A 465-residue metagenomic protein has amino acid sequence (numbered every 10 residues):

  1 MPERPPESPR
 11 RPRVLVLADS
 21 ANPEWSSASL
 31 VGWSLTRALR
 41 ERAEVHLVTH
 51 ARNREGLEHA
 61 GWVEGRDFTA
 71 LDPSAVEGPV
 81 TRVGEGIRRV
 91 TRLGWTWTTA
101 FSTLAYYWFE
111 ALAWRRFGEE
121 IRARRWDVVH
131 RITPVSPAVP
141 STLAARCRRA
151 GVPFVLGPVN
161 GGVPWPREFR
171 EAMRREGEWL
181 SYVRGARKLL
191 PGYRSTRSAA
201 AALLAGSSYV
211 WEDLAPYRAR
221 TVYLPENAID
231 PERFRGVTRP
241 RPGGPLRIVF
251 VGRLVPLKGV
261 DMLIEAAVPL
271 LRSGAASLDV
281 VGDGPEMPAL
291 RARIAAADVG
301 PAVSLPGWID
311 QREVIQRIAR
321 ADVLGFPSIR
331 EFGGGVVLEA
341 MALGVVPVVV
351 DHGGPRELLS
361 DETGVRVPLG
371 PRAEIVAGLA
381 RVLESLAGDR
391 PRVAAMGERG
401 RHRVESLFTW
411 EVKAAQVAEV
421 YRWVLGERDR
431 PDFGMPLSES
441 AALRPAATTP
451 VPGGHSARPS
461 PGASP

Functional and structural regions predicted by a protein language model:
D19, G78-F101, R148-P191: Acceptor-binding helix/loop patch of EC 2.4 sugar-transfer enzymes, predominantly nucleotide-sugar-dependent
L30, L246, F250-P269, P285-R291: A conserved mid-protein helix/loop that constitutes part of the nucleotide-sugar donor-binding site
F68, P153-F154, Y182-V237, G243: Donor nucleotide-sugar binding/catalytic pocket of nucleotide-sugar-dependent glycosyltransferases
A289-I309: Nucleotide-activated donor-binding/catalytic signature segment of Leloir-type glycosyltransferases, i.e., the conserved
V299-A302, S385, R392-L407, Q416-E419 (+2 more regions): A short, well-ordered alpha-helix in the C-terminal region of glycosyltransferases
I329: Aromatic "clamp/platform" in nucleotide-sugar-dependent glycosyltransferases that forms part of the donor/acceptor
V346-V350: Short hydrophobic beta-strand element within catalytic cores of glycosyltransferases and related nucleotide-activated
R356-S385, R390-A395: Change "using UDP/GDP/dTDP sugars" to "using nucleotide sugars
